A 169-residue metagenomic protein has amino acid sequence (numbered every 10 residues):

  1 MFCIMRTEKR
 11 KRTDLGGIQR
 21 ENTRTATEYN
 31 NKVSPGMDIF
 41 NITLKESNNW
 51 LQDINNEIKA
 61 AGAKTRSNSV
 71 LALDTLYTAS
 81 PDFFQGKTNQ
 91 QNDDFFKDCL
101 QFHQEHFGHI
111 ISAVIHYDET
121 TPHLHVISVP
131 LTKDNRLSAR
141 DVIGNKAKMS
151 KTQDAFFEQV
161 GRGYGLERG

Functional and structural regions predicted by a protein language model:
M1-G169: N-terminal nicking endonuclease/strand-transfer module with a His-rich metal-binding environment and a catalytic Tyr
